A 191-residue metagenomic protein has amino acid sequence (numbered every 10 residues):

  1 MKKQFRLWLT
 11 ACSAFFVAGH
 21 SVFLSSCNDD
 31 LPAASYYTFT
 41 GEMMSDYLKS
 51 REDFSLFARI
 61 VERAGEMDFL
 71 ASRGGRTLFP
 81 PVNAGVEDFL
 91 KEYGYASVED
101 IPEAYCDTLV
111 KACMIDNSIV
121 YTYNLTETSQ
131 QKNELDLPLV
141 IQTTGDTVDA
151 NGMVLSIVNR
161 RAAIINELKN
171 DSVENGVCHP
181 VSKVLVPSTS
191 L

Functional and structural regions predicted by a protein language model:
M1-S26: Sec-dependent bacterial lipoprotein signal peptides
G19-K49: Bacterial Sec-dependent N-terminal signal peptides
L31, F89-L90, S188: Activation segment
G41-L48, Y93-E99, E167-L168: Second-shell loop/turn segments in exported
E52-D53: Hinge/lid segment of periplasmic solute-binding proteins
L56-K132, G176-K183: Beta-edge loop/turn motif
E99-E167, P187, L191: Aromatic/histidine-rich interaction motifs
E167-N175: Short, exposed beta-strand-loop hairpins at the edges of beta-sheets in extracellular/periplasmic proteins
